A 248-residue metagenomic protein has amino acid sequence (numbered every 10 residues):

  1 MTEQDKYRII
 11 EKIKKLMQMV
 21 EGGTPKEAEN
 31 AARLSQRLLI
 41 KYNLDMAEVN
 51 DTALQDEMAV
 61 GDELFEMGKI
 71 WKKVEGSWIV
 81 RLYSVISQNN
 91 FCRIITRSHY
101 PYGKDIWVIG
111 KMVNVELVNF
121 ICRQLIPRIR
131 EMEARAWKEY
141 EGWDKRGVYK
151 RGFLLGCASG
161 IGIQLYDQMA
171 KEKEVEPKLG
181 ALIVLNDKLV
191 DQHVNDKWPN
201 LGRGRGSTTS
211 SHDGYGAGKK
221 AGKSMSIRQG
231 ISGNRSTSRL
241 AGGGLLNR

Functional and structural regions predicted by a protein language model:
M1-E63: Long alpha-helical, hydrophobic tracts
T2-D5, A47-R248: Extended, helix-rich structural scaffolds rather than catalytic motifs
